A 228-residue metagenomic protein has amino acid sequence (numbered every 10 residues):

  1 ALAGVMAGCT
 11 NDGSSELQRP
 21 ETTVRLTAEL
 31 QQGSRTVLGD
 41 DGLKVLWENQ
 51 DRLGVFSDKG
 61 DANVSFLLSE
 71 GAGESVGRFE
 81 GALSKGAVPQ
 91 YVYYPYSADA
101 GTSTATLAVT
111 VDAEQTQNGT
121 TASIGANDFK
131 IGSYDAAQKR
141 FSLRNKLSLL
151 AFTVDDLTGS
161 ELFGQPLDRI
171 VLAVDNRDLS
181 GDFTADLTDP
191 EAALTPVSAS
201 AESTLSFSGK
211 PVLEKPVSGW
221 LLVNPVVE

Functional and structural regions predicted by a protein language model:
L2-E228: Sec-type signal peptide cleavage vicinity
